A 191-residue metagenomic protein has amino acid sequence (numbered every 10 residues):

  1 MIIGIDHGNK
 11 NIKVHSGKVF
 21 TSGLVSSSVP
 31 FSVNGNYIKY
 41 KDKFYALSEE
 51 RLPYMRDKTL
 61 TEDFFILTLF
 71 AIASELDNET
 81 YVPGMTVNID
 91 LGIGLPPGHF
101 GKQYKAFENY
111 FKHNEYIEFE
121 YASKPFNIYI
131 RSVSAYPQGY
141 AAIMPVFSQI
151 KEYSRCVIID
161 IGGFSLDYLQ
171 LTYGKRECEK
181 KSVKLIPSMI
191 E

Functional and structural regions predicted by a protein language model:
M1-I158, G174-E191: Nucleotide/phosphate-binding catalytic cleft detector across ATP-hydrolyzing and phosphate-transferring enzymes
D167-L169: A structural feature that tracks compact, well-ordered secondary-structure segments with a strong bias toward
